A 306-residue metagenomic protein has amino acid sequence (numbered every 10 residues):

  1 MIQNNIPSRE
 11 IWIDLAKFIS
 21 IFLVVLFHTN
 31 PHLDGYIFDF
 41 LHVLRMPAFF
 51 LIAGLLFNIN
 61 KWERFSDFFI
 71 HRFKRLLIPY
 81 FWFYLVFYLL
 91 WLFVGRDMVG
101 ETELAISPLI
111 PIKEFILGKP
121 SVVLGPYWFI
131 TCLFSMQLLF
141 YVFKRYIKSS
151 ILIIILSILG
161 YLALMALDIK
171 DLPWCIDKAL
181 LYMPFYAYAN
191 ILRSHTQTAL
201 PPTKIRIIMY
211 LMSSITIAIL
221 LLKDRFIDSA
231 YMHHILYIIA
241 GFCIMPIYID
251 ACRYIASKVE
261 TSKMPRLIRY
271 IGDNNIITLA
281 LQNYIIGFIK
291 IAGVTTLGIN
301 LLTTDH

Functional and structural regions predicted by a protein language model:
M1-H306: Alpha-helical transmembrane segments and their immediate juxtamembrane cytosolic regions
